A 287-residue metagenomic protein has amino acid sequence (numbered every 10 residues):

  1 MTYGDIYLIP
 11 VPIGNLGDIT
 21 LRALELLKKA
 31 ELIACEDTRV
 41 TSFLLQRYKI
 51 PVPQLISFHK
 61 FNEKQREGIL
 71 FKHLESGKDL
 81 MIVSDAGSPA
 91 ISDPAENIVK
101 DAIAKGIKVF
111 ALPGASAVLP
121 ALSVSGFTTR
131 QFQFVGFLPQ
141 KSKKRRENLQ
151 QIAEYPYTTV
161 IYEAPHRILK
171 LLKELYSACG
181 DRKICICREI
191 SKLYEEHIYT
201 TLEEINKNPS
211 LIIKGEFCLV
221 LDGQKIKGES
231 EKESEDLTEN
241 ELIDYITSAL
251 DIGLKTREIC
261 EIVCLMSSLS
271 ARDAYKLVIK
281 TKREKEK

Functional and structural regions predicted by a protein language model:
M1-K60: Glycine-rich, flexible N-terminal cofactor/catalytic loop recognition
Y3, T158, Y162-K287: A contiguous loop/helix-start segment that scaffolds small-molecule binding in enzyme catalytic cores
D5-I6, G77-M81, Y157-T158: Loop/turn-to-beta-strand initiation segments
I13-L16, D85-P89, P165-R167, Q224-I226: Short glycine-rich anion-binding loops that position phosphate/pyrophosphate groups of nucleotides and phosphorylated
L27-I33, G106-F110, Y157-T159: Short active-site oxyanion
I56-K64, L138-K141: Conserved helicase motor
E67-S116: Glycine/small-residue-rich loop that forms an oxyanion/phosphate-binding "nest" at active or ligand-binding sites
N97-Y155: Class I SAM-dependent methyltransferase SAM-binding "motif I" and its flanking Rossmann-like core
